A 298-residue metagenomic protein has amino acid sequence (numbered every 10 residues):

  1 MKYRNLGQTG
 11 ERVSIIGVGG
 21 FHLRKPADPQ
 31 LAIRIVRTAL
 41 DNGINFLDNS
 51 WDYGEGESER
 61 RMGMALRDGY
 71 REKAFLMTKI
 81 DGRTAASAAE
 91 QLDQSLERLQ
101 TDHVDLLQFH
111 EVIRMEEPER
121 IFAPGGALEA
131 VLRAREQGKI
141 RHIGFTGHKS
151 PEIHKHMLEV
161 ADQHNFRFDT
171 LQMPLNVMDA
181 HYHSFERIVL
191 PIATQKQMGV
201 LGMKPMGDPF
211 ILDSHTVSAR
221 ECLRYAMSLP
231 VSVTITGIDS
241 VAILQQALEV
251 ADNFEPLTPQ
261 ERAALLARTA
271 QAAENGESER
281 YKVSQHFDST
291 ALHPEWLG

Functional and structural regions predicted by a protein language model:
M1-K73, A130, E136: N-terminal binding-site loop/beta-alpha segment at the start of enzyme catalytic domains that lines or forms
L6, V18, A39, L47 (+9 more regions): Conserved, mostly hydrophobic/aromatic
V13, I44, K73-A74, T101-V104 (+3 more regions): Local beta-strand N-terminus motif with an aromatic residue
G19-Q30, M77-S87, M115-R120, I211-H215: Active-site mouth loops of central-metabolism enzymes
R24, R83-I188, T194-L201: Glycine/proline-rich, positively charged, aromatic-decorated active-site loop/lid region on the catalytic face
Q30, T38-D41, N45, H164-R167 (+1 more regions): Structured C-terminal cap/extension of enzyme domains
T38, N42, R61-G69, Q94 (+7 more regions): Alpha-helical structural signal in soluble globular domains
F46-D52, M77-T78, R141-F145, Q172-M173 (+1 more regions): Short catalytic-loop micro-motif centered on adjacent basic/acidic residues
